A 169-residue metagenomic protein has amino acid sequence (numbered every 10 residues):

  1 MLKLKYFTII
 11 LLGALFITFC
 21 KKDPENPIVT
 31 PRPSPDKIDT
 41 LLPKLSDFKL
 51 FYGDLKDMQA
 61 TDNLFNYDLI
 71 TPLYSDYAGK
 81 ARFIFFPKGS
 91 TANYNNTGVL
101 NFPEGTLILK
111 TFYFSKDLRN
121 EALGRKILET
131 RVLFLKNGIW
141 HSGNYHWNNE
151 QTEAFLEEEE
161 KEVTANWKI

Functional and structural regions predicted by a protein language model:
M1-Y6, K21-K22: Positively charged n-region of N-terminal signal peptides that target proteins for export
Y6-L15: Sec-dependent N-terminal signal peptides
I17-F19: C-terminal motif of bacterial Sec signal peptides marking the signal peptidase cleavage site
K21-I28, V99, L118-I169: Sequence context surrounding c-type heme c attachment/ligation sites in exported
P24-A81: N-terminal pre-domain segments of enzymes
A81-N93: Short, structured beta-strand/loop micro-motifs enriched in basic residues and often containing a Trp
F102-G105: Short, well-ordered loop/turn sites that connect or cap secondary structure elements
